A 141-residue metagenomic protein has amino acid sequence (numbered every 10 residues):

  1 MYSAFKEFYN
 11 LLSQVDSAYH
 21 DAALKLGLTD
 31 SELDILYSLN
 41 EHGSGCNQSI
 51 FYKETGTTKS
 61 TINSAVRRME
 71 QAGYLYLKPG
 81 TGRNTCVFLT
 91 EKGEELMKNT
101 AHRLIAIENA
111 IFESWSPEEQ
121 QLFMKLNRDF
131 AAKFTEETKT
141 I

Functional and structural regions predicted by a protein language model:
M1-L26, A72-Y74: N-terminal leader segment of winged-helix/HTH proteins
S17-T61: N-terminal helix-turn-helix DNA-binding core of bacterial DNA-binding proteins
S64: DNA-binding alpha-helical recognition surfaces that contact promoter or target DNA
R67-K125: Charged, amphipathic alpha-helical coiled-coil/dimerization segments
E118-I141: C-terminal regulatory/oligomerization modules of transcriptional regulators
